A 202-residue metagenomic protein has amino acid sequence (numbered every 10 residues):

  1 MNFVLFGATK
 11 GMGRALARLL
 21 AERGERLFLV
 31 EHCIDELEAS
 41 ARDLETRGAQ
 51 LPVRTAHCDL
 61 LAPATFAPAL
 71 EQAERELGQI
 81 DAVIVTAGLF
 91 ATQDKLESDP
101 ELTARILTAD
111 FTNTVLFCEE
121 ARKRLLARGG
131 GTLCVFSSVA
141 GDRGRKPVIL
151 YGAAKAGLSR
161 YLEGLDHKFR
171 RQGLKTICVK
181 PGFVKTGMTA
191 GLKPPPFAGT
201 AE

Functional and structural regions predicted by a protein language model:
T9-K10: Conserved glycine-rich cofactor-binding loop
R23-S40: Conserved glycine-rich Rossmann-like NAD(P)H-binding loop of the short-chain dehydrogenase/reductase
D94-L107: Substrate-binding pocket helix/loop in short-chain dehydrogenase/reductase
L96, R145-I149, L192: Active-site loop immediately N-terminal to the catalytic Tyr-X3-Lys motif of short-chain dehydrogenase/reductase
C118, A154: Active-site helix of classical SDR
S138: Residue(s) in the substrate-gating loop at a strand-loop-helix junction that position the organic substrate next
D166-E202: SDR active-site lid
